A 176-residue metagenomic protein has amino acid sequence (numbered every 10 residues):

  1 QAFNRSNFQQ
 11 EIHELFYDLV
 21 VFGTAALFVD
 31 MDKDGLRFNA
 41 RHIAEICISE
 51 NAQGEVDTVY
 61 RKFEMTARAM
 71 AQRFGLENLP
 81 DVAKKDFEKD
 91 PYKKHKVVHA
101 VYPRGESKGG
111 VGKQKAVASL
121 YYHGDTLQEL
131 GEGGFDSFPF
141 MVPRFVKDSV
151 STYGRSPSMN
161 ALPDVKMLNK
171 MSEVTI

Functional and structural regions predicted by a protein language model:
Q1-I176: Extended alpha-helical, oligomerization-prone segments that build pores/tubes and scaffolds
